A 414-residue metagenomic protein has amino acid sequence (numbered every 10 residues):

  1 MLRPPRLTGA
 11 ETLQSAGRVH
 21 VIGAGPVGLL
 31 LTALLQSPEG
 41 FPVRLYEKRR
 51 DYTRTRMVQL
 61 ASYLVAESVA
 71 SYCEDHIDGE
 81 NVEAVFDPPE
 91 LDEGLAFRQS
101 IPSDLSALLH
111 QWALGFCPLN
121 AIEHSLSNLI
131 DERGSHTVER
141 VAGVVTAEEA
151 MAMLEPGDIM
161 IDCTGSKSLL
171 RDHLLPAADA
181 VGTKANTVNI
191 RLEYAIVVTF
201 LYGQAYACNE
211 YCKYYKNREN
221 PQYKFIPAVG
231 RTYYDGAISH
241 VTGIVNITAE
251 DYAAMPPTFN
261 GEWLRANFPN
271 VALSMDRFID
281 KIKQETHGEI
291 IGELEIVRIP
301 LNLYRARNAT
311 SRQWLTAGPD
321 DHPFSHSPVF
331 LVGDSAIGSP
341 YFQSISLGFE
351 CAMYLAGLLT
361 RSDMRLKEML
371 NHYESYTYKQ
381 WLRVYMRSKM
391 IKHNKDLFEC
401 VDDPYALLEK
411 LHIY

Functional and structural regions predicted by a protein language model:
L2-R6, V69, F342, G357-Y414: C-terminal helical "tail/cap" subdomain of flavin- and related membrane-associated enzymes
T8-V27, R44: Beta1/beta-strand and adjacent pyrophosphate-binding region of the FAD-binding site in flavoprotein oxidoreductases
H20-A24, A33-M57: Glycine-rich FAD pyrophosphate-binding loop
V21, P26, T32, L303-R387: Conserved mid-domain beta->alpha element of the FAD-binding
K48-D131: Active-site-adjacent segment of FAD-dependent monooxygenases/related oxidoreductases
H136-M153: A conserved short coil-to-beta-strand element within the FAD-binding core of flavoproteins
D162-V181, P256-P257: Flavin (primarily FAD) binding-site architecture
Y211-T310: Conserved FAD/dinucleotide-binding core of flavoprotein oxidoreductases
